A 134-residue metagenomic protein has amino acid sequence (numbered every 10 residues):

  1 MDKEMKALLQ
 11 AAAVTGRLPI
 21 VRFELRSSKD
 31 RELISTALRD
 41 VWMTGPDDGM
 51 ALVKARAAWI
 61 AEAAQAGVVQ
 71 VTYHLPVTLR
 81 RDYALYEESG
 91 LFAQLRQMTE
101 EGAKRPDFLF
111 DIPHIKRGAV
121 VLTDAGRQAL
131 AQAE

Functional and structural regions predicted by a protein language model:
M1-Q65, Y73, I112-P113: Short amphipathic alpha-helical interface segments
V77-E134: Short, amphipathic alpha-helical interaction segments positioned at domain boundaries
